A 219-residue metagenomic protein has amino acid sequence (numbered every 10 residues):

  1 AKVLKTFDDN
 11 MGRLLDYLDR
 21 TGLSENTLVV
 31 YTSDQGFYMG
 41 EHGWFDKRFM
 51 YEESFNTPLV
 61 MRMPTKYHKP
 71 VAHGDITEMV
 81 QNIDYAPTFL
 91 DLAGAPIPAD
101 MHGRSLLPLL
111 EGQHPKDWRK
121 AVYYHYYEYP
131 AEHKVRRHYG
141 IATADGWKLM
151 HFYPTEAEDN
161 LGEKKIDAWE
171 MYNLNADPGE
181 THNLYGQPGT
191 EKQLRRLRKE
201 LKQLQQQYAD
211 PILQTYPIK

Functional and structural regions predicted by a protein language model:
A1-F7, D46-T57, H68-P87, A93-S105 (+1 more regions): A short beta-strand-to-alpha-helix junction
V3, K164-A168, A176-G179, L184-K219: Long, internal low-complexity/basic segments
T6-R20: Active-site neighborhood of glycoside hydrolase catalytic domains
D8, N26, D34, P58 (+3 more regions): Acidic active-site catalytic centers that drive phospho-/nucleotidyl reactions and related ester hydrolyses
L14-Y17, H42, E200, Q207: Amphipathic, soluble alpha-helical interaction motifs
D16-A72, T77, Q81: Histidine-centered active-site microenvironments of extracellular/periplasmic hydrolases and transferases
Q35-E41, I83-A86, D91-E170, L174 (+3 more regions): C-terminal cap/loop subdomain of S1 sulfatases and analogous C-terminal strand-loop tails that border
